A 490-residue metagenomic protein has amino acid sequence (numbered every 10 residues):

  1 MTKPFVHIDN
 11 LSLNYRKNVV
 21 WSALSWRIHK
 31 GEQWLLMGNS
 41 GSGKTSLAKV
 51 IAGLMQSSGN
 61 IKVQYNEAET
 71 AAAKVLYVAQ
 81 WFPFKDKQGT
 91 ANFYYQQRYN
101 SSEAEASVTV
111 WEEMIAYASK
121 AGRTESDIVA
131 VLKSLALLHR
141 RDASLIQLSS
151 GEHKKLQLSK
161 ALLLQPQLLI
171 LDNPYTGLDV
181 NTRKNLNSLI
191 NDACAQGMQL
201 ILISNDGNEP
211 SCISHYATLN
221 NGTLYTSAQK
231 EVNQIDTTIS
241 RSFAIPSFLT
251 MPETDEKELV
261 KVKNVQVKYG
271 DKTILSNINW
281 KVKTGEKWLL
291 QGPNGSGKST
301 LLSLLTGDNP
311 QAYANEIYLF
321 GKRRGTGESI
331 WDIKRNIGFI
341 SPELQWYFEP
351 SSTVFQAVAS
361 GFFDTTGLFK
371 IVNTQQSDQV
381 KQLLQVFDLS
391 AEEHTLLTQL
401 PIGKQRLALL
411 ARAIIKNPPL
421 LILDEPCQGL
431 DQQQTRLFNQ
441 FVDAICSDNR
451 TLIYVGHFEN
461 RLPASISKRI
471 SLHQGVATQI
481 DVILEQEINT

Functional and structural regions predicted by a protein language model:
T2, D86-V129, N221-K261: Pre-NBD coupling/linker segments of ABC/ABC-like ATPases
V6, V19-A23, V260-V262, I274-N277: Conserved structural motif at the start of ABC-family nucleotide-binding domains
A48-S119, L302-T366: ABC ATPase nucleotide-binding domain signature region
I115, R123-R140, T374-E392: Conserved ABC ATPase "signature" region
S144, N173-Y175, L396, E425-P426: Walker B catalytic motif
S144-S149, V372, L396-L400: Conserved ABC ATPase signature
L158-S159, L410: Hydrophobic anchor residue at the start of the ABC signature
